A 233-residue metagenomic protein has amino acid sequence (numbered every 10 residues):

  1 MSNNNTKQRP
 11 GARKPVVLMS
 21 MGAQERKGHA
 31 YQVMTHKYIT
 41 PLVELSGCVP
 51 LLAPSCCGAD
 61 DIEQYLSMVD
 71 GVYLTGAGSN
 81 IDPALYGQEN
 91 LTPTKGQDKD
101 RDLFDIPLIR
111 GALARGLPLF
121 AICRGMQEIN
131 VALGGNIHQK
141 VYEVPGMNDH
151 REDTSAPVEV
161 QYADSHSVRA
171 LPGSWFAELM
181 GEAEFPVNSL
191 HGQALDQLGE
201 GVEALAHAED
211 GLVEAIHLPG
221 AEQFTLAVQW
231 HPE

Functional and structural regions predicted by a protein language model:
M1-F120, V131-H138, Y142-M180, G192 (+4 more regions): N-terminal beta1-alpha1 cap of cysteine-dependent amidohydrolase-like domains
C123: Conserved G/P- and acidic residue-centered "switch" motifs that form tight phosphate/ATP-binding loops in soluble
M126: The feature captures the ABC ATPase H-loop/switch
G181-P186: Catalytic cores of DNA base-excision repair glycosylases
L226-W230: Active-site-proximal beta-strand elements of phosphoester/diester hydrolases
